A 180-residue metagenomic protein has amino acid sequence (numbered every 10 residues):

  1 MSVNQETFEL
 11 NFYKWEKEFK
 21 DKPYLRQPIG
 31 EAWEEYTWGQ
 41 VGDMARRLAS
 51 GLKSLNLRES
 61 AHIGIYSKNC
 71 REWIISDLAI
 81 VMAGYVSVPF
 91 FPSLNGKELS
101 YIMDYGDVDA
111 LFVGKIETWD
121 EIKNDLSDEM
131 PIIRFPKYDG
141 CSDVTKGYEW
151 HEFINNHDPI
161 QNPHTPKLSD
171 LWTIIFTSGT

Functional and structural regions predicted by a protein language model:
M1-N4, E34: Acyl-group handling in specialized metabolite and lipid biosynthesis
V3-Y24, D43: A short N-terminal helical cap/helix-turn-helix that marks the beginning of AMP-binding/adenylate-forming
K20-P23, H157-F176: Conserved pre-ATP/AMP-binding loop-to-beta segment of ANL
L25-C70, I74, L78, N95-S100 (+1 more regions): Conserved AMP-binding/adenylate-forming core of the ANL superfamily
L57, Y105, L126-S127, T165-L168: Alpha-helix termination/capping residues and helix-transition junctions
I63, I80, L111, L171 (+1 more regions): Conserved S/T- and glycine-rich ATP-binding loop of Class I adenylate-forming
S67-N69, G114-K115, D170: Helix N-cap/beta->alpha junction signal
M82-E152: Structural core segment of the AMP-binding/adenylate-forming
